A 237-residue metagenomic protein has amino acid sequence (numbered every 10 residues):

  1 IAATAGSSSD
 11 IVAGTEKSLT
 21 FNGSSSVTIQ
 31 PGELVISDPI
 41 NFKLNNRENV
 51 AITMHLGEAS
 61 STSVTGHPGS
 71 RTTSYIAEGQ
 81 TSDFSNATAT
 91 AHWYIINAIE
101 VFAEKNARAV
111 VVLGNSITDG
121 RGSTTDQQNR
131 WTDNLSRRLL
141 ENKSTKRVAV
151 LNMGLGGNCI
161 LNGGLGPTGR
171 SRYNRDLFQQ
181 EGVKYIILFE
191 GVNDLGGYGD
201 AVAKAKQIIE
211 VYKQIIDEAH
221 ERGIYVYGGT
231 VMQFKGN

Functional and structural regions predicted by a protein language model:
I1-L113, S123-D126, S144: N-terminal secretory targeting modules
E58-A59, S116-G120, L155-I160, V192-G196 (+1 more regions): Solvent-exposed loop/turn segments at secondary-structure junctions within structured extracellular/periplasmic domains
A107-D133, G156-C159: Catalytic nucleophile-elbow at a beta strand-turn-alpha helix junction centered on a G-D-S/GDSL motif, marking
S116, R138, M153-G156, E218: Generic, well-ordered alpha-helical scaffold segments in large soluble proteins
D126, D133, R137, E141-K143 (+1 more regions): Alpha-helical cap/lid subdomain in secreted, periplasmic, or secretory-pathway luminal O-acyl-processing enzymes
S144-L161: Short connector loops at secondary-structure junctions
